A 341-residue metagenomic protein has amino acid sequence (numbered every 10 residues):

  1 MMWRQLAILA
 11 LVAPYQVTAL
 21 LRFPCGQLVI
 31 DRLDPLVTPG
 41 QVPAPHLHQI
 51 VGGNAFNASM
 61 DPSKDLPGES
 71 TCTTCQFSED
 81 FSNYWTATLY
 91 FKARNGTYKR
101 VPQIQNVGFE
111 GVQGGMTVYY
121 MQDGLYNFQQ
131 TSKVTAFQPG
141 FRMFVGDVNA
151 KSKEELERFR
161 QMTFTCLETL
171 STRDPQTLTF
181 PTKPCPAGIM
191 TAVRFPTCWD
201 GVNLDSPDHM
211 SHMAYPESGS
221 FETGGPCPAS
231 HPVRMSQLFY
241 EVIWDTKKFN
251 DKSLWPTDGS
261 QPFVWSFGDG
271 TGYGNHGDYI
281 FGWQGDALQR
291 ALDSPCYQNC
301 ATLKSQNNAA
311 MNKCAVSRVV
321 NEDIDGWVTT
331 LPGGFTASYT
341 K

Functional and structural regions predicted by a protein language model:
M1-L21: Fungal secretory targeting signals
L20-A44, Q49-V193, D200-K341: Primary mode marks residue(s) on the alpha4-beta5-alpha5 output face of response regulator receiver
